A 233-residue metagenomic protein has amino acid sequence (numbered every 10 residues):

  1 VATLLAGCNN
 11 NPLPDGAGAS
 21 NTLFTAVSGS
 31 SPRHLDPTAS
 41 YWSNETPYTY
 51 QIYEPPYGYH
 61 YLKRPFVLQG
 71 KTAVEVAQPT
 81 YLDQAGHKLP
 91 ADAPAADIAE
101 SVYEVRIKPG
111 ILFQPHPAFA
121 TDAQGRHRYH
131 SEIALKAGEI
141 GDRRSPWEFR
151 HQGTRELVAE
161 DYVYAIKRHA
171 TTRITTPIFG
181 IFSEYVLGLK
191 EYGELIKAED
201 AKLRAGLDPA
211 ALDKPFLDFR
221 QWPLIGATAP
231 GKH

Functional and structural regions predicted by a protein language model:
L4-G7: C-terminal motif of bacterial Sec signal peptides marking the signal peptidase cleavage site
N9-N11: Bacterial signal peptide processing site
L13-G16: Bacterial Sec-exported substrate-binding components of ABC uptake systems
A19-G29, S101-V105, Y162: Short, well-ordered beta-strand elements
T25-I98: N-terminal lobe/hinge region of extracytoplasmic solute-binding protein
H60-K63, E184-H233: Gly/Pro-rich hinge or "lid" segments in bacterial periplasmic/extracellular proteins
E75-I178, A227-H233: Aromatic- and charge-enriched surface segment that lines or borders ligand/interaction sites
